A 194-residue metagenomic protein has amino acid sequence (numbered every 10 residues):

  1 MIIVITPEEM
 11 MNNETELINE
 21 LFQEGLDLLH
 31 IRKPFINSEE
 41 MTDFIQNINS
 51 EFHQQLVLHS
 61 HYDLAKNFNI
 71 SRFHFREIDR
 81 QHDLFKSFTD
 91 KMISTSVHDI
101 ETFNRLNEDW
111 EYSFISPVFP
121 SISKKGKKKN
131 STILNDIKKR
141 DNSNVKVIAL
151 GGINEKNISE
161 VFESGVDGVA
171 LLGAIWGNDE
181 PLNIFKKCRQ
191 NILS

Functional and structural regions predicted by a protein language model:
M1-H82, K86-Y112, D141-V147, I153-S164 (+1 more regions): Conserved N-terminal beta1-alpha1 strand-loop-helix module at the mouth
D43-I45, K127-D136: Charged helix-capping and loop-helix junction motifs
A65, F119-K125: A short acidic, helix-capping loop that chelates divalent metal ions and anchors anionic groups
S113, D136-I137: Generic low-polarity alpha-helical segments
S116: Flexible, gly/ser-rich surface segments that form the specificity/activation loops bordering the active-site cleft
I122, V145-I148, V169: Short glycine- and Lys/Arg-enriched binding-loop motifs that mark or flank ligand-binding interfaces
D167-G168, G173: Internal alpha/beta core interface subdomains
